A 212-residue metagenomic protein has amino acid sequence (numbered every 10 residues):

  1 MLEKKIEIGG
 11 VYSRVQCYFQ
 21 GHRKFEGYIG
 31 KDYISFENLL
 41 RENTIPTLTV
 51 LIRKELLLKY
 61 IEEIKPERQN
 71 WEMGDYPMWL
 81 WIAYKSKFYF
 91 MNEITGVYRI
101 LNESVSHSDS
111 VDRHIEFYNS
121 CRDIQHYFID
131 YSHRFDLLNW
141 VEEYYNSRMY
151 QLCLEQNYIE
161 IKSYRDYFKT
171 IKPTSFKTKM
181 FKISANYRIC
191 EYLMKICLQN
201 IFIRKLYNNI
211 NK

Functional and structural regions predicted by a protein language model:
M1: Acidic donor-binding/catalytic loop of UDP-sugar-dependent glycosyltransferases, especially processive GT2
K4-K5, E37, D75, L138: Intrinsically disordered, low-complexity segments enriched in polar/charged residues with Gly/Pro, especially when
K5-V15: A short, conserved acidic/glycine-rich loop-to-beta-strand motif that forms the donor nucleotide-sugar/metal
S13-R14, F19-V111: Conserved nucleotide-sugar donor-binding catalytic segment
T44, I61-E62, W71-E72, Y76-P77 (+2 more regions): C-terminal subregions of glycosyltransferases and related glycan-biosynthesis enzymes
